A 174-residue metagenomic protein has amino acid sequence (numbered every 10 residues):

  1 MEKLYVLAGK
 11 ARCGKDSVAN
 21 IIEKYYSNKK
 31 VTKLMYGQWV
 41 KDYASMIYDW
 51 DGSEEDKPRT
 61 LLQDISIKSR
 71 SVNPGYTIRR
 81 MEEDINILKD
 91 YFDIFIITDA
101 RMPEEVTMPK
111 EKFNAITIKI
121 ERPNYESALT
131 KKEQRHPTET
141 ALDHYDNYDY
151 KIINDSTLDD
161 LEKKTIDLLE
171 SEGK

Functional and structural regions predicted by a protein language model:
G9-K10: P-loop (Walker A) phosphate-binding loop of NTP-binding proteins
K15: Conserved lysine of the Walker
V18: Hydrophobic positions on the alpha1 helix immediately C-terminal to the Walker A/P-loop
K24-K33: Post-Walker A helix-loop "phosphate-sensing" segment adjacent to the P-loop in P-loop NTPases
T32-F92: ATP-dependent small-molecule kinase phosphotransfer cores that center on conserved nucleotide phosphate-binding segments
R80-M81, E111-K112, I116-K174: Small-molecule kinase domains that catalyze NTP-dependent phosphoryl transfer to phosphate-bearing small molecules
E104-E111: A short acidic, amphipathic alpha-helical/loop segment
